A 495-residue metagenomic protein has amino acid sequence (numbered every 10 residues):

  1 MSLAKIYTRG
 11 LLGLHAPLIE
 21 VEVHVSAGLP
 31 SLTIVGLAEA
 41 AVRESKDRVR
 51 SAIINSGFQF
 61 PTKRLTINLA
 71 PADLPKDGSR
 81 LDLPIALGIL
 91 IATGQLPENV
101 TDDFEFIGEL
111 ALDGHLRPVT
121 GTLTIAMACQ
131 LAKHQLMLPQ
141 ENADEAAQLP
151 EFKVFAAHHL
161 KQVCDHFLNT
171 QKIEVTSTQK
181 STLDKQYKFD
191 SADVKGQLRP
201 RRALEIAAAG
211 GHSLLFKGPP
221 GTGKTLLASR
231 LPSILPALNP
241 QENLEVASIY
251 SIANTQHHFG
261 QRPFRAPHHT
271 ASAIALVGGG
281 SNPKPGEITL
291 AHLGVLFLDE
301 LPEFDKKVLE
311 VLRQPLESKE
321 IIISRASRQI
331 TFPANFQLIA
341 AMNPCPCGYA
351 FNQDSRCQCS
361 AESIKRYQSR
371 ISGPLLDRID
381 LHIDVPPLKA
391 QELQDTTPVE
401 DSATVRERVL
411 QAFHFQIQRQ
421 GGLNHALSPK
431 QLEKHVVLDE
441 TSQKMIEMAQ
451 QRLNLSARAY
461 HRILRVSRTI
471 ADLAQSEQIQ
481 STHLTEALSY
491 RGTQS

Functional and structural regions predicted by a protein language model:
M1-L215, P219-T225, S324, Y460 (+1 more regions): Peripheral, non-AAA+ core regions of ATP-driven protein-machinery
A41-K46, P61, N68-G78, P283 (+1 more regions): Basic, amphipathic alpha-helical bundle interface domains used for macromolecular binding and assembly
F60-K63, V100-T101, L131, P150 (+8 more regions): Short loop/turn elements that form and flank the Walker-type P-loop nucleotide-binding site in RecA-like NTPase cores
L112, L296-F297, E303-F304: Residues immediately C-terminal
N169-I206, G210, L238-I288: P-loop NTPase nucleotide-binding/switch module
L215-Q256, S318: Walker A/P-loop
G218, G278, E300: The Walker A (P-loop) glycine that initiates the GxxxxGKT/S ATP-binding motif of P-loop NTPases
L293, D299-E300, V311: Walker B catalytic acidic pair
